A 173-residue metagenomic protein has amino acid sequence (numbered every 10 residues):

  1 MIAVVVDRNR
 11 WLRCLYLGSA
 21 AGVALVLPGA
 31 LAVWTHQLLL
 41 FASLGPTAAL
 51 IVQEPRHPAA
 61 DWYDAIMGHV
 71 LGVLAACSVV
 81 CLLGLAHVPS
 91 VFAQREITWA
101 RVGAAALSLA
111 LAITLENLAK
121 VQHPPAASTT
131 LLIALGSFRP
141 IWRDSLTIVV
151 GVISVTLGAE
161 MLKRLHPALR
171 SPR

Functional and structural regions predicted by a protein language model:
M1-V88, F92, E96-V102, A106-L115 (+1 more regions): Alpha-helical transmembrane segments and their membrane-interface boundaries that form or gate the permeation pathway
A119-T129, A134-S137: Interfacial helix-loop-helix junctions of multi-pass membrane proteins
